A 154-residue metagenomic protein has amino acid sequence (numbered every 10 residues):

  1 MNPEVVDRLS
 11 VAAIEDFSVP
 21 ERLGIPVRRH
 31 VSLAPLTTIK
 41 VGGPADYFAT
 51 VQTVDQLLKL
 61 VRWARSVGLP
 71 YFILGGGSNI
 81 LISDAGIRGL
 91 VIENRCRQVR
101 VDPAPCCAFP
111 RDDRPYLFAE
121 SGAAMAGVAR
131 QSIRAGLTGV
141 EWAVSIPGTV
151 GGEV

Functional and structural regions predicted by a protein language model:
P3-V5, A12-V150: Anion-binding (especially nucleotide phosphate/pyrophosphate-binding) glycine-rich loop and adjoining beta-alpha core
E153-V154: Extended, low-hydrophobicity, polar/charged segments
